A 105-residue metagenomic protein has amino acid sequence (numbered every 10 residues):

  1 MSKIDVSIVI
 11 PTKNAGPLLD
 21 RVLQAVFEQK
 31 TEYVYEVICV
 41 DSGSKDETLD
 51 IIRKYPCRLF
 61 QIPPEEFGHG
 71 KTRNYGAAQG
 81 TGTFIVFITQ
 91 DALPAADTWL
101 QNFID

Functional and structural regions predicted by a protein language model:
M1-F27: N-proximal low-complexity "stem/linker" segments adjacent to membrane-targeting elements
P17-D20, D46-R53: Acidic helix N-cap motif at the loop->helix transition within catalytic regions of sugar-transfer enzymes
V34-G43, I62: Short beta-strand/loop segment that forms part of the nucleotide-sugar
D41-L49, L93: A conserved acidic beta->alpha catalytic loop
I62, I88-Q90: Catalytic metal- and UDP-sugar-binding loop of GT-A-like glycosyltransferases, i.e., residues flanking the conserved
I62-G80: Glycine-rich, basic loop-to-helix element that forms the pyrophosphate-binding segment of sugar-nucleotide handling
I85: Short aromatic/hydrophobic "clamp" motif used to bind/position activated sugar donors
L93, T98-D105: Conserved donor NDP-sugar-binding/catalytic core segment of glycosyltransferases
